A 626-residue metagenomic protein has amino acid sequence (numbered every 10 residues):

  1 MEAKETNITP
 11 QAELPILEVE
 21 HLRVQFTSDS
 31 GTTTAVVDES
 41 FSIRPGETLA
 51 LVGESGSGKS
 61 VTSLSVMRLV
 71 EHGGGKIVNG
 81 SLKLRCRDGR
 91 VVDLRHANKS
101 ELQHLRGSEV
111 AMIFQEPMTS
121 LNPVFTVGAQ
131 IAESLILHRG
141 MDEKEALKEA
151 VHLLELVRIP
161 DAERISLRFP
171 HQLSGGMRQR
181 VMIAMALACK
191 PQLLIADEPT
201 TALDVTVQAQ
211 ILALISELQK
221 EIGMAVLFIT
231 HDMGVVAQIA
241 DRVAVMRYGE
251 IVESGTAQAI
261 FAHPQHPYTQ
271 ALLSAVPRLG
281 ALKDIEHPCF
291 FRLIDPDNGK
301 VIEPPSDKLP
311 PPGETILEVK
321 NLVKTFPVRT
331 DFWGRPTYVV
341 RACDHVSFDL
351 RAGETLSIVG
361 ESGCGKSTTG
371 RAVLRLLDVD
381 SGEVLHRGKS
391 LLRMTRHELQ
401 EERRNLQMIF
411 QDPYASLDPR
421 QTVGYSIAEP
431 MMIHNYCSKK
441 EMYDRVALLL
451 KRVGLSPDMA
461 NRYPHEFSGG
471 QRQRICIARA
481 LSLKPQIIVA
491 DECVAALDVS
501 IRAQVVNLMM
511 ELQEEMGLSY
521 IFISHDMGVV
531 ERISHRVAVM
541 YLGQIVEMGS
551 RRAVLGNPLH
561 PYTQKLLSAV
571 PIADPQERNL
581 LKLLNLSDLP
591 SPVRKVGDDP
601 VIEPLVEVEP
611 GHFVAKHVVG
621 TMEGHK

Functional and structural regions predicted by a protein language model:
P10-P15, V91, P160-R164, A257-E318 (+2 more regions): Short catalytic/signature loops enriched in Gly
I77-V92, G382-S390: Conserved ABC transporter NBD signature motif
D88-A111, L137, A259-P264, L309 (+4 more regions): ABC ATPase NBD coupling module
E145-R164, K389-S390, E441-D458, L567: Conserved ABC ATPase "signature" region
R168-L173, M177, Y463-F467, Q471: Conserved ABC ATPase signature
A188-Q192, S482-Q486, R502: A short, proline-enriched helix->beta-strand linker immediately N-terminal to the Walker B motif in ABC-type P-loop
I251-G255, H263, I545-G549: ABC ATPase "signature
